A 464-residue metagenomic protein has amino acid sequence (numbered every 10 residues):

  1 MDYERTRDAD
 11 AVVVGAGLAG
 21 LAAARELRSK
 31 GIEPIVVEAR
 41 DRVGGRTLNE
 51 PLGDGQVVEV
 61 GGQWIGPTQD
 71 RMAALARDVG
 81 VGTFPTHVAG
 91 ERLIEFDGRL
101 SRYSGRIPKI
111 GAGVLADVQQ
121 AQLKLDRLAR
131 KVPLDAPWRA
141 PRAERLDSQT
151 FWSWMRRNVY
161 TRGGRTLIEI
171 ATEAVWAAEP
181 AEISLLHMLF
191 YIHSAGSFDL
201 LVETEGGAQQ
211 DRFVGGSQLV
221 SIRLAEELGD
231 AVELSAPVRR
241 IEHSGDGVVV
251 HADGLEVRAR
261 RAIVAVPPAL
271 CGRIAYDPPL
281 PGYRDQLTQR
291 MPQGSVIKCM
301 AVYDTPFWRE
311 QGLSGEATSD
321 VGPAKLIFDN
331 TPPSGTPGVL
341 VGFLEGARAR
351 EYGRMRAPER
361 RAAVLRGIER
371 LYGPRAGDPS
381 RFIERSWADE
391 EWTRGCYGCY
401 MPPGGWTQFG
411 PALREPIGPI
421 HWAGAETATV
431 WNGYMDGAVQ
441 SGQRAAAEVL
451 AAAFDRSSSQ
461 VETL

Functional and structural regions predicted by a protein language model:
D2-D10, L21-A22, K30, S104 (+7 more regions): Conserved flavin/dinucleotide-binding core of flavoenzymes
V12-V14, V37, V238, E256-A269: Short hydrophobic core segments
R28-G53: Glycine-rich FAD pyrophosphate-binding loop
Q56-L128: Dinucleotide-binding Rossmann-like beta1-alpha1 core, especially the glycine-rich loop that anchors the ADP
A73-I94, R162-L167, F307-G315, G377: A short alpha-helix-loop-beta-strand transition element characteristic of N-terminal alpha/beta dinucleotide-binding
P133-P237, S244-G247, A265, A275 (+3 more regions): Active-site/ligand-binding neighborhood in enzyme catalytic cores
E242-V257: Conserved beta-strand-loop-beta-strand element in the redox core of flavoprotein oxidoreductases
V264-Y283: Flavin (primarily FAD) binding-site architecture
